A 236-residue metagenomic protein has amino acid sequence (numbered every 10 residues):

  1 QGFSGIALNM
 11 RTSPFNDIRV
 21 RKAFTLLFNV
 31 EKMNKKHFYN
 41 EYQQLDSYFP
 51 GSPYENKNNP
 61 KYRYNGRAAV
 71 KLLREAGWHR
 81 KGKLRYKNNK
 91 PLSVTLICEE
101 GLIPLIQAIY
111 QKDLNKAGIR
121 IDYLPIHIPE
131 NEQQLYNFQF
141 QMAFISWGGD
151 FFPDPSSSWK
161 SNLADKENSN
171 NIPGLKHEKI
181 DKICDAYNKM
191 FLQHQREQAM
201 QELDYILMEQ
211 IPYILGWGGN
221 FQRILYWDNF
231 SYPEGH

Functional and structural regions predicted by a protein language model:
G2-S4, A23, L27-K61, R67-V70 (+2 more regions): Detector for C-terminal structural segments
G2-T12: Periplasmic solute-binding protein
F15: Conserved binding/catalytic microenvironments
I18, G66-T95: Immediate post-signal peptide segment of exported/extracytoplasmic ligand-binding proteins
P91-E99, I121-L124: Short, well-ordered beta-strand elements
G118: Short glycine-rich hinge loops at helix-strand junctions in the catalytic core of two-component histidine kinases
Y123-Q133: Short helix-initiation/N-cap motifs at beta->coil->alpha
